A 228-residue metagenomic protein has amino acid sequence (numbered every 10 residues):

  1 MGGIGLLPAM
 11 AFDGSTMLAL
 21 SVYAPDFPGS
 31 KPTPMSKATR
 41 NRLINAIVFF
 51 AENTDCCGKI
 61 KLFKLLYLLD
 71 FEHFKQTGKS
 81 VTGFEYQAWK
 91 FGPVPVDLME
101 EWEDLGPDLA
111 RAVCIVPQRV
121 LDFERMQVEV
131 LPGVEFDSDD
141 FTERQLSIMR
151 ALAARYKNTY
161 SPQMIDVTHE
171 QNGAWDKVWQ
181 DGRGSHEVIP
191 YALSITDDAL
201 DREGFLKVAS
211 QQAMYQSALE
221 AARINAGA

Functional and structural regions predicted by a protein language model:
G2-L7: Extreme N-terminal basic, low-complexity initiation segments that serve as generic localization/processing leaders
A11-A228: Domain-edge interaction signal
